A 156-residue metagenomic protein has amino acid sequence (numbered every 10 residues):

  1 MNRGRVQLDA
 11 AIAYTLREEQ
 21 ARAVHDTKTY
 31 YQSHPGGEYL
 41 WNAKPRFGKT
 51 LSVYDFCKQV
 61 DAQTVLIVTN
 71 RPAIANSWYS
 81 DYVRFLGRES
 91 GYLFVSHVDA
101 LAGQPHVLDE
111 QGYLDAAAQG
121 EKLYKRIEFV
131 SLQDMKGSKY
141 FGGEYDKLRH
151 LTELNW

Functional and structural regions predicted by a protein language model:
M1-W156: SF2 helicase/translocase NTPase motor core, specifically the RecA-like lobe 1 inter-motif segment between Walker
